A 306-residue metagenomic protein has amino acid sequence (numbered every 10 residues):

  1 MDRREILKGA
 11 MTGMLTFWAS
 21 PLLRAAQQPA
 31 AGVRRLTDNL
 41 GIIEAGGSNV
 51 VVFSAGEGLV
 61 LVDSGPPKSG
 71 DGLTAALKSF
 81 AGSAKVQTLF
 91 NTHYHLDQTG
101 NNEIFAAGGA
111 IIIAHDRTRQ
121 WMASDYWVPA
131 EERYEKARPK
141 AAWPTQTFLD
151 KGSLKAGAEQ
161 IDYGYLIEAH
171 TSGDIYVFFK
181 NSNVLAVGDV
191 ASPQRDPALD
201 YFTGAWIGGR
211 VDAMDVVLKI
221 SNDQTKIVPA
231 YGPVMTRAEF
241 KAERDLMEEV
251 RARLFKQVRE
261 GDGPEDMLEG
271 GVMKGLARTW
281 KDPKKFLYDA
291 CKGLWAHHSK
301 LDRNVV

Functional and structural regions predicted by a protein language model:
M1-M14: N-terminal secretory signal peptides and thylakoid transit peptides that target proteins across membranes
G13-A26, L218-Q224, P233-V306: Accessory terminal helices/loops
Q28-A30: Blade/loop signatures of beta-propeller domains
R34-A84, I175-D189: Conserved beta-strand hairpin/beta-sheet module of binuclear metal-dependent hydrolase folds, prominently
G58-L59, S64-K68, S153, Q160 (+2 more regions): Metallo-beta-lactamase
G70-T74, N102, V211-M214, R251 (+3 more regions): Extracytoplasmic/secreted envelope proteins and their assembly/folding machinery, especially bacterial periplasmic
K78-G82, Y94, A107-A110, W127 (+4 more regions): Sec-exported extracytoplasmic/periplasmic mature domains
K78-S153, S172: Active-site HxH/HxHxD metal-binding segment of metal-dependent hydrolases
